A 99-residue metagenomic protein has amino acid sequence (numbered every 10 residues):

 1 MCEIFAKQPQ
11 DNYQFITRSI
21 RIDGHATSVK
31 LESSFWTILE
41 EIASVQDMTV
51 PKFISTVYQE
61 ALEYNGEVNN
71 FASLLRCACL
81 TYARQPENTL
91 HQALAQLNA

Functional and structural regions predicted by a protein language model:
M1-I4, E63: Functionally engaged cysteine thiol sites
I4-K30: Short Lys/Arg-rich basic patches
P9-Y13, S55-Y58, Y64-V68, P86-Q92: Low-complexity, flexible helical/coil segments
R21-I22, S28-L74, C79: Amphipathic, hydrophobic secondary-structure cores in small proteins
R76-A99: Short, solvent-exposed charged binding patches
